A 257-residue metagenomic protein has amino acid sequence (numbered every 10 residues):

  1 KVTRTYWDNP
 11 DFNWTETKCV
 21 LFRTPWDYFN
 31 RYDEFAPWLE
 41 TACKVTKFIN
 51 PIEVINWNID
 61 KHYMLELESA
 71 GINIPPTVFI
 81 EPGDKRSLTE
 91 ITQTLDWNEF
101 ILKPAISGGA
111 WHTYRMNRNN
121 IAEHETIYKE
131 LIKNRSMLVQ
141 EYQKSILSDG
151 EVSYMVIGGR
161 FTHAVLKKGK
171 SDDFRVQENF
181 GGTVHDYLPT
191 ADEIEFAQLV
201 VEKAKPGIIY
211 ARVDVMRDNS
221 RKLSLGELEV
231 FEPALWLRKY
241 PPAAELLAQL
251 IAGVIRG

Functional and structural regions predicted by a protein language model:
K1-I49, V54, R86-S87: ATP-binding N-terminal substructure of ATP-dependent carboxylate-amine bond-forming enzymes
T17-F22, S153-V156, K222-P233: A short beta-strand motif that forms the metal-chelation/ATP-contact edge of phosphoryl-transfer active sites
R23, I80, K167: Conserved residues at the C-terminal ends of beta-strands
F29-N30, A110, R238: Glycine/Thr-rich phosphate-binding loops of Rossmann-like dinucleotide-binding domains
Y32-F35, D60-K61, E151, Y240-P241: Conserved strand-to-helix beginnings and helix N-cap segments that scaffold or border functional pockets
L39-V45, E53-D149, A191-I194, G257: Active-site nucleotide/adenylate-binding loops and adjacent lid/helix of ATP-dependent enzymes
W111-K205, M216, S224: Phosphate-binding site of ATP-dependent enzymes
F174, A191-G257: ATP-dependent carboxylate activation and anion-phosphoryl transfer catalytic cores that bind Mg-ATP to form
